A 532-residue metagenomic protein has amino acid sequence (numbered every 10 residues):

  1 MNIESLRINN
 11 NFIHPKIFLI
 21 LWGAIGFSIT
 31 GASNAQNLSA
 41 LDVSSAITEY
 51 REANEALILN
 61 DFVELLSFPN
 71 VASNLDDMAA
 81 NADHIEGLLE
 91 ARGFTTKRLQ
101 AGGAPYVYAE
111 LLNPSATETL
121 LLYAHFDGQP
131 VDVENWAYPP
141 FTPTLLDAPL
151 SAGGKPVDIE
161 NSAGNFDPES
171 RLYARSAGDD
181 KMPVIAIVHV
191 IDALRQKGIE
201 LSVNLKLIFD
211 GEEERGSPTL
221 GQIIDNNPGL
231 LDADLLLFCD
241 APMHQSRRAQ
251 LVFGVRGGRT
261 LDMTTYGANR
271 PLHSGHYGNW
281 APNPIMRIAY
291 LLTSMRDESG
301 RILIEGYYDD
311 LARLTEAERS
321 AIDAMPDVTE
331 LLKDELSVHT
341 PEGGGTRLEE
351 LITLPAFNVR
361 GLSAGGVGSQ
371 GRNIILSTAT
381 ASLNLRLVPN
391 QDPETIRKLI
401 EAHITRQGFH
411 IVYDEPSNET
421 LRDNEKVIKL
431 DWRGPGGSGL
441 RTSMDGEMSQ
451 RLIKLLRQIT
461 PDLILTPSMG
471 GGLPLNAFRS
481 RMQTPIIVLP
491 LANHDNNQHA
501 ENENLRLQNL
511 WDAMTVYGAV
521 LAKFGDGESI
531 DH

Functional and structural regions predicted by a protein language model:
M1-H14: N-terminal secretory signal peptides that target proteins for export/translocation
K16-I29: Bacterial N-terminal signal peptides
G31-A35: Sec/Tat signal peptide C-region and signal peptidase I cleavage site
Q36-D42, H244, T260-D262, Y266-N504 (+3 more regions): Metal-dependent amide/peptide-bond hydrolase catalytic core, centered on the "pita-bread" metallohydrolase fold
N37-A177, Q196-L201, L383: Acidic/His- and Gly-rich active-site-bordering loop/insert found across diverse amide/peptide-bond hydrolases
T117, Y138, S202, D232 (+4 more regions): Short, solvent-exposed loop/turn segments at the edges of secondary structure
N165-G254, D531: Acidic/histidine-rich catalytic neighborhood of metal-dependent amide-processing enzymes
M182-A193, R287-Y290, A477, D512-A519: Short amphipathic alpha-helical face segments that pack within enzyme cores and frequently flank/anchor catalytic
